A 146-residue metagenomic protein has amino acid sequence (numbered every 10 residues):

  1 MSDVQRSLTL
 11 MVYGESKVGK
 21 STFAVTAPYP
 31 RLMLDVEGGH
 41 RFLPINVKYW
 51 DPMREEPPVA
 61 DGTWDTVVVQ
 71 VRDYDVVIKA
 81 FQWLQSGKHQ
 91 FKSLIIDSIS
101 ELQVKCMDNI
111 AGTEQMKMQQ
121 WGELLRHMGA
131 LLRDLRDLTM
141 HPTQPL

Functional and structural regions predicted by a protein language model:
M1-I95, S100-E101, K105: Conserved P-loop
S93-L146: P-loop NTPase motor core
